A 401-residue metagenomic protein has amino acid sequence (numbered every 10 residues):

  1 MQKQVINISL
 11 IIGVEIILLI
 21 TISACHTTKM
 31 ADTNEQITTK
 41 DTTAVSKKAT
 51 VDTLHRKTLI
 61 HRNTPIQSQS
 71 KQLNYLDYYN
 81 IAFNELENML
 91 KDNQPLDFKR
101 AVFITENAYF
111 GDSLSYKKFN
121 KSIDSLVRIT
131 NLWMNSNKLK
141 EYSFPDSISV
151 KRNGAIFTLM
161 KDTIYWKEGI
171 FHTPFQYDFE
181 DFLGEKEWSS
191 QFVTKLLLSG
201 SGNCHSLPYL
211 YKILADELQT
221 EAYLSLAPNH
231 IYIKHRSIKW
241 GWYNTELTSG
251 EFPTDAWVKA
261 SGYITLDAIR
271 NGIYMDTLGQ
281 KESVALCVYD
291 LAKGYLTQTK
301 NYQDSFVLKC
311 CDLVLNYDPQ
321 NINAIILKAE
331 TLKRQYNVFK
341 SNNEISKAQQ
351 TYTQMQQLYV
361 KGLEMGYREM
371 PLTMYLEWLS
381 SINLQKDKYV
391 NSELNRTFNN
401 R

Functional and structural regions predicted by a protein language model:
I22-A24: C-terminal motif of bacterial Sec signal peptides marking the signal peptidase cleavage site
H26-T28: Bacterial signal peptide processing site
D41-T42, D52-T53, T58, T64 (+6 more regions): Coil residues (strongly favoring Ser/Thr
Q94-T194: Secondary-structure boundary elements
F171-N229: Active-site neighborhood of thiol-dependent amide/isopeptide-bond enzymes
S206-Y274: Hydrophobic/aromatic-rich core segments of domains that either
T277-Q298, I322-F339, M370-Q385: Amphipathic alpha-helical repeat scaffolds of TPR domains
